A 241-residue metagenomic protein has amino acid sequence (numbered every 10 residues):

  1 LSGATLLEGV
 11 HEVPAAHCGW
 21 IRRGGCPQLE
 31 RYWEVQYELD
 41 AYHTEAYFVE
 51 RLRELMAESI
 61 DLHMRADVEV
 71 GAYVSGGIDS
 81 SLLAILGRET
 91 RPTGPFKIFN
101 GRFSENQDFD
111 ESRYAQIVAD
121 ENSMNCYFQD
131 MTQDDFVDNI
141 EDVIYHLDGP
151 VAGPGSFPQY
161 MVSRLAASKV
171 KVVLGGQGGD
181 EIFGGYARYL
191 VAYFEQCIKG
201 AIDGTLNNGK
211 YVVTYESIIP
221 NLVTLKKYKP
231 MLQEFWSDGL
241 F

Functional and structural regions predicted by a protein language model:
L1-A46: N-terminal segments that mediate ammonia production and transfer in glutamine-dependent amidotransferase systems
R23, Q36-F241: ATP-dependent adenylate-handling active sites, centered on carboxylate activation for C-N bond formation
